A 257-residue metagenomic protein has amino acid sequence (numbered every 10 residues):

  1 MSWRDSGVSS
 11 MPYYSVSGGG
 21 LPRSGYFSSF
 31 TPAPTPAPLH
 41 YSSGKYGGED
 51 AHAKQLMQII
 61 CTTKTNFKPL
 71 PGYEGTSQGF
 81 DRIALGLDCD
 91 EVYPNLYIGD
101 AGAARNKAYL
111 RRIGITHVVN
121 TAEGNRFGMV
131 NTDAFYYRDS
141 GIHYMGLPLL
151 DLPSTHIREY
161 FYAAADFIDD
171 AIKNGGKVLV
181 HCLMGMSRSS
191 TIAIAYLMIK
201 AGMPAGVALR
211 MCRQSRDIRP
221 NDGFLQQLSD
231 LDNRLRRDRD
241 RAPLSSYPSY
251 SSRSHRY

Functional and structural regions predicted by a protein language model:
M1-L85, T155-V180, M184-Y257: PTP/DSP superfamily signal
G86-D90, K107-L110, A134-F135, I168-D170 (+1 more regions): Beta-strand elements of modular eukaryotic interaction domains
D90-N125: Glycine-rich, flexible N-terminal cofactor/catalytic loop recognition
P94, G146-L149: Adenosine-cofactor binding site in Rossmann-like domains, unifying the SAM/SAH pocket of S-adenosylmethionine-dependent
A103-R105, E123-R126, L149-L152, M184 (+1 more regions): Conserved beta-strand elements of beta-rich interaction domains across eukaryotes, especially beta-propellers
L110-R112, V130-A134, L149-L150, E159 (+2 more regions): Short coil/turn segments at secondary-structure boundaries
V118, Y144-G146: Conserved beta-strand scaffold positions in the cores of enzyme catalytic domains, especially in NTP/NDP-utilizing
E123-H143, S154, A165, N174: Tandem repeat protein-protein interaction scaffolds, dominated by ankyrin-repeat arrays but also generalizing to other
